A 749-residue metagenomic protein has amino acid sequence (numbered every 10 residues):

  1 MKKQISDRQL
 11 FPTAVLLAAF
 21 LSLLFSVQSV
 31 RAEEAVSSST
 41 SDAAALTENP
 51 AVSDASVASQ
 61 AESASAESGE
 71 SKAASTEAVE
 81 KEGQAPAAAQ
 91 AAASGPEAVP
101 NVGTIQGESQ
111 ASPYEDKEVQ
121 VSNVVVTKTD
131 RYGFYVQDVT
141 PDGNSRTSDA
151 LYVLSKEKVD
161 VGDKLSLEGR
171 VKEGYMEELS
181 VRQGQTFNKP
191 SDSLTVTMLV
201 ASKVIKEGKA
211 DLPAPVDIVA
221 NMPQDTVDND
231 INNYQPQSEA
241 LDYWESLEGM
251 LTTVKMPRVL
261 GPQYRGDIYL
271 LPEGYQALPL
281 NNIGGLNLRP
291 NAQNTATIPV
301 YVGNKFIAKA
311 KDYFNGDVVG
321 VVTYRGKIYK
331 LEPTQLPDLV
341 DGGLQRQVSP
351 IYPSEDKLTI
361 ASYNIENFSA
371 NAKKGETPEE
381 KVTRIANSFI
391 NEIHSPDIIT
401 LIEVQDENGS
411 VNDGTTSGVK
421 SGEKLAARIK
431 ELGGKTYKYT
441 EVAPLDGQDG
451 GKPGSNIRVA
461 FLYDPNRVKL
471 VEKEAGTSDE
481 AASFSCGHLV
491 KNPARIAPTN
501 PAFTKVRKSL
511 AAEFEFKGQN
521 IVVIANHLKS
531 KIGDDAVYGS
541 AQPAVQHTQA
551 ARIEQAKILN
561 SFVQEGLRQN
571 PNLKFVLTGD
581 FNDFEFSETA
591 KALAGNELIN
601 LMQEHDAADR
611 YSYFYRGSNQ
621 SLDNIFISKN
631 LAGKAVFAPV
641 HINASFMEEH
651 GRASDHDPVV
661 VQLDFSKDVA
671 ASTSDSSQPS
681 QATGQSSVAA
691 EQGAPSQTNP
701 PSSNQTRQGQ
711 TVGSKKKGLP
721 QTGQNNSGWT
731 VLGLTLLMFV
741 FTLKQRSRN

Functional and structural regions predicted by a protein language model:
M1-K3, V27-P100, A670-K716: Low-complexity, acidic Ser/Thr/Pro-rich repeat tracts that form intrinsically disordered stalk/linker regions of very
M1-Q9, D580, Q745-N749: Positively charged n-region of N-terminal signal peptides that target proteins for export
K3-A14, N726-W729: Bacterial N-terminal signal peptides that target proteins for export
L16-F25, S677, M738: Hydrophobic core
L21-V30, L743: C-terminal segment of classical bacterial N-terminal signal peptides
A91-T359, Y363-S395, K491-A502, V506-K508 (+2 more regions): Extended non-catalytic accessory segments flanking core domains
A240, P333-A670: Divalent cation-coordinating acidic motifs and surrounding scaffolds that mediate Ca2+/Mg2+/Mn2+/Zn2+-dependent binding
P701-Q710, K716-R748: A cross-kingdom C-terminal cell-surface attachment/processing module
